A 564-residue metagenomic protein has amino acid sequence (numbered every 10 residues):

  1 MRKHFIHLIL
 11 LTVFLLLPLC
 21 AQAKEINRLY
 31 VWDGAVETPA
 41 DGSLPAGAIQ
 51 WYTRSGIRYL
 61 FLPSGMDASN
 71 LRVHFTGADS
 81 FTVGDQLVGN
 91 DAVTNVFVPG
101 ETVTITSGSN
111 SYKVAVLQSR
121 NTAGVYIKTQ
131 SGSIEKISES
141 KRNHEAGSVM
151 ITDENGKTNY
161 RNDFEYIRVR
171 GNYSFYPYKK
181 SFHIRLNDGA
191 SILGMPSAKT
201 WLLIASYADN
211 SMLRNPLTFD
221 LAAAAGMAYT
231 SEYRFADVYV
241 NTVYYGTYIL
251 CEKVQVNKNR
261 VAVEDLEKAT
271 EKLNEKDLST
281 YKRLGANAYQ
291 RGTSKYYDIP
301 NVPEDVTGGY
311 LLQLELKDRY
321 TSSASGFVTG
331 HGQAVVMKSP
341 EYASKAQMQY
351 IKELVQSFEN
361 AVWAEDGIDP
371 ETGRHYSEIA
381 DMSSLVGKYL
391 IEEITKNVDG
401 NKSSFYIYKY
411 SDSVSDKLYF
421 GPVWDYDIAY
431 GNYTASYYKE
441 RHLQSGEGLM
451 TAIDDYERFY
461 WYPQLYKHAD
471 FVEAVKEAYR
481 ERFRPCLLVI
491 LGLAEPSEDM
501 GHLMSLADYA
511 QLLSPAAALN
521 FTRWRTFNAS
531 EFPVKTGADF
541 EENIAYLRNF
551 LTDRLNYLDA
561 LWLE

Functional and structural regions predicted by a protein language model:
H4-A23: Sec-dependent N-terminal signal peptides of Gram-positive bacterial secreted proteins and lipoproteins
A21-N121: Beta-rich interaction/scaffold domains
S80-T82, A225-D237, N397: Short, well-structured beta-strand/strand-turn elements
I137-S140, M195-S197, R214-N215, Y248-L250 (+4 more regions): Short, solvent-exposed loop/turn and secondary-structure capping segments
E145-A205, S344-Q347: Conserved oxyanion/phosphate-binding beta-strand-loop segments in alpha/beta enzyme cores
P177, Y320, A324, H331-K402 (+3 more regions): Middle-to-C-terminal accessory/interaction subdomains
A190-S191, A205, M227-T230, Y244-L390: Internal "kinase-insert"/substrate-recognition segments embedded within catalytic cores of ATP-dependent enzymes
Y207-M227: A conserved alpha-helical element in kinase catalytic cores
